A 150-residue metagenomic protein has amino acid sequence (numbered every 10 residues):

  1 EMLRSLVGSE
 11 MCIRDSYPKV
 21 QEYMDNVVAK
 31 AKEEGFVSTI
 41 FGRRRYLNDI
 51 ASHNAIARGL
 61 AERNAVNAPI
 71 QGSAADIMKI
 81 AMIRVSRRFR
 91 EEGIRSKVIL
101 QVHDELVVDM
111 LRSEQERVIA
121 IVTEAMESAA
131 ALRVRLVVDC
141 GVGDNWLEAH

Functional and structural regions predicted by a protein language model:
E1-G8, C12: Single conserved hydrophobic/aromatic residue that forms the stacking wall/gate of nucleotide- or nucleobase-binding
L3, R58, R95-I99: Short, surface-exposed helix-loop/turn micro-motifs enriched in polar/charged residues
S9-E10, R95-I99, R112-Q115, I119-T123: Composition- and surface-driven signal marking solvent-exposed, interaction-prone regions in large proteins
E10, A75, K79-M82, H103 (+2 more regions): Hydrophobic face of alpha-helices
S16-N67, S113-H150: C-terminal polymerase-core module
R63-V85: Conserved pre-motif C helix in the palm subdomain of viral-like polymerases
I77, A81-V102, L106: Active-site palm subdomain of RNA-directed nucleic acid polymerases
V107-L111: Short hydrophobic/aromatic beta-strand micro-patches that form the beta-sheet surface supporting nucleotide- or nucleic
